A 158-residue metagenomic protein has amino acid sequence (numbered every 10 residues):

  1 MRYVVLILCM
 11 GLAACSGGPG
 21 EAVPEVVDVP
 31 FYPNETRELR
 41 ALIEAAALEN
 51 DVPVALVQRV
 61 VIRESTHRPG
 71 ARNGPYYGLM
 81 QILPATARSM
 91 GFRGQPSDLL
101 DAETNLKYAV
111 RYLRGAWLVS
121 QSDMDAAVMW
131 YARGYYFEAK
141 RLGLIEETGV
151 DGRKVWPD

Functional and structural regions predicted by a protein language model:
M1-C15: Sec-dependent bacterial lipoprotein signal peptides
A13-Y32: Bacterial Sec signal peptide processing site at the extreme N-terminus
V26-I62: Export/targeting segments at the very N-terminus of extracytoplasmic proteins
V52-H67, A109, V128-A132: Short, functionally critical alpha-helical segments immediately adjacent to catalytic or ligand/cofactor-binding
S65-R68, T86-S89, G134-F137: Solvent-exposed loop/turn segments at secondary-structure junctions within structured extracellular/periplasmic domains
P75-F92: Substrate-binding/active-site groove segments that recognize and process beta-1,4-linked N-acetyl-hexosamine
Q95-T104: A short, structured beta-strand-centered segment in the mid-to-C-terminal lobe of catalytic cores from group-transfer
V110-G149: Catalytic and binding regions of secreted/periplasmic enzymes and modules that target cell-wall glycans
